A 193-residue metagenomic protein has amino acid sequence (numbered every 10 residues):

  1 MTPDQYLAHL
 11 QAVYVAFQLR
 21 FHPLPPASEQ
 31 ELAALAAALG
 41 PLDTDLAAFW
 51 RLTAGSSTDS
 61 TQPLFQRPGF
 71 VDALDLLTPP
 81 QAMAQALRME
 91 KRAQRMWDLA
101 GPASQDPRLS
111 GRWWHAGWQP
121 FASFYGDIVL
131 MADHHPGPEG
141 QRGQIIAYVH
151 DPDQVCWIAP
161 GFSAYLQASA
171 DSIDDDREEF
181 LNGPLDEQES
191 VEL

Functional and structural regions predicted by a protein language model:
M1-Y125, V191-E192: A surface-exposed partner-binding patch
G55-S56, D127, P138, D151 (+1 more regions): Short loop/turn segments at secondary-structure transitions that flank enzyme active sites
S57-S60, I128-L130, V155-W157: Short catalytic/ligand-binding loop motif for oxyanion handling, primarily in non-cytosolic enzymes, centered on
W113, F124, H150, Q154-I158: Short amphipathic alpha-helical interaction segments
H115-W118, R142, A159: Short amphipathic alpha-helical surface patches that serve as generic macromolecular interface elements
V129-D151: Low-complexity, glycine/alanine/valine/leucine- and proline-rich hydrophobic stretches
D153-I173: Compact, glycine/acidic-enriched structural inserts
Q167-L193: Acidic, carboxylate-rich catalytic segments that either coordinate divalent cations
